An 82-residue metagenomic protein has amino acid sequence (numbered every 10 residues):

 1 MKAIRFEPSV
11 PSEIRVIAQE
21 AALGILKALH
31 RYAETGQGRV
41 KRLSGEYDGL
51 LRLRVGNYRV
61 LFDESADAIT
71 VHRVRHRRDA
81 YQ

Functional and structural regions predicted by a protein language model:
M1-R54, S65-H72, A80-Q82: Basic, Lys/Arg-enriched alpha-helical interface segments
N57: Glycine-rich phosphate-binding loop
V60: NAD-dependent ADP-ribosyltransferases
R75: Residues forming the ATP-binding cleft of Hanks-type serine/threonine protein kinase domains
